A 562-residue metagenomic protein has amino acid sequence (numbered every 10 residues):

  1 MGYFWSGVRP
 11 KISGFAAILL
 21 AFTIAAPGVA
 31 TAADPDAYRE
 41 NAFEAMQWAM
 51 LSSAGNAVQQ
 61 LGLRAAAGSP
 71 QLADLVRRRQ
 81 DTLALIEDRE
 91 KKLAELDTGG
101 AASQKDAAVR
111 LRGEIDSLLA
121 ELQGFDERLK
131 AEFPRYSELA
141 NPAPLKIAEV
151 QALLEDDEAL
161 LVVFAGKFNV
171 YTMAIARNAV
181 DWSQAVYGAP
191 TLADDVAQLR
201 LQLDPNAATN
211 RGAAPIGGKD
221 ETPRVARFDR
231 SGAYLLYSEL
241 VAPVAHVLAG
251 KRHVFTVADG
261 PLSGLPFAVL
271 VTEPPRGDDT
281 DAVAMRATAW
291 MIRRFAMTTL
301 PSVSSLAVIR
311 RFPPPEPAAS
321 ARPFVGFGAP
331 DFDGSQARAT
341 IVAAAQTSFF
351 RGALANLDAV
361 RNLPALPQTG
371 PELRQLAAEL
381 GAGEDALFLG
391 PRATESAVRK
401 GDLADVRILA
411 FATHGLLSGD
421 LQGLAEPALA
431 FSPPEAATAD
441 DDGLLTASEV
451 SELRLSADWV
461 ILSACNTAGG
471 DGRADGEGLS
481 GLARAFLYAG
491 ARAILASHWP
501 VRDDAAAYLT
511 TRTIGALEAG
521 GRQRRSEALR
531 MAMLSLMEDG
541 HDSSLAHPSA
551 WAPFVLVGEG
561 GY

Functional and structural regions predicted by a protein language model:
M1-I12: N-terminal secretory signal peptides that target proteins for export/translocation
G14-A26: Bacterial N-terminal signal peptides
A33, E44, W48-S53, Y136-Y562: Catalytic cores of enzymes
E40-F43, L63-A84: Short, charge/polar-rich alpha-helical segments
M50-Q60, E90: Short acidic-capped amphipathic helix/loop micro-motif used as an active-site/signal-coupling element
L75, R79-D97, L118, F125 (+1 more regions): Non-transmembrane amphipathic alpha-helical segments
V76, Q104-S117: Short, charged, amphipathic alpha-helical segments
D116-P144, A377: Amphipathic alpha-helical
